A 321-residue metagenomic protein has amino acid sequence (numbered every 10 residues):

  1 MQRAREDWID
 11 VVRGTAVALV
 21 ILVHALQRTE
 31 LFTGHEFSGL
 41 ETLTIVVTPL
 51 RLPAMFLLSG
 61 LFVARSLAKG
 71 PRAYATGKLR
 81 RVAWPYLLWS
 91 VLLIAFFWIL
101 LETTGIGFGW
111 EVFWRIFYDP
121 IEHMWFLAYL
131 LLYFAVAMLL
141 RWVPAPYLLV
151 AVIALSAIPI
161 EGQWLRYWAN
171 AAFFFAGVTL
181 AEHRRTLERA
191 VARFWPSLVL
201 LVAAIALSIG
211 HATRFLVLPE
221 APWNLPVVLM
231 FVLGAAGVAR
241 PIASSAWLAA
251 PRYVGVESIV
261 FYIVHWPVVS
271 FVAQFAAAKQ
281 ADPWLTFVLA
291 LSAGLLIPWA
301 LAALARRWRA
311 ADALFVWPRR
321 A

Functional and structural regions predicted by a protein language model:
M1-V152, A278-A321: Membrane-cytosol interface segments of multi-pass membrane proteins, especially ER/Golgi lipid-handling enzymes
Q2-R5, L67-A73, R141-A145, E182-F194 (+2 more regions): Membrane-interface junctions at the ends of membrane-embedded or membrane-associated helices
I21-A25, S90-V91, V150-L165, L200-T213 (+1 more regions): Aromatic-anchored segments of alpha-helical transmembrane domains
L40-L52, R115-A128, I158-F175, E188-V191 (+2 more regions): Interfacial loop-to-helix transition and helix-capping segments at the boundaries of transmembrane helices
L52-R65, A128-M138, Q163-A190, N224-S244 (+1 more regions): Specific transmembrane alpha-helix
A75-R81, E122, V191-I205: Interfacial transmembrane-helix boundary/kink motif in multi-pass membrane proteins
P85-W89, V199-I205, L229, E257-H265 (+1 more regions): Small-residue-rich segments of transmembrane alpha-helices in multi-pass membrane proteins, especially helix faces
V217-D312: Alpha-helical transmembrane segments of multi-pass integral membrane proteins
